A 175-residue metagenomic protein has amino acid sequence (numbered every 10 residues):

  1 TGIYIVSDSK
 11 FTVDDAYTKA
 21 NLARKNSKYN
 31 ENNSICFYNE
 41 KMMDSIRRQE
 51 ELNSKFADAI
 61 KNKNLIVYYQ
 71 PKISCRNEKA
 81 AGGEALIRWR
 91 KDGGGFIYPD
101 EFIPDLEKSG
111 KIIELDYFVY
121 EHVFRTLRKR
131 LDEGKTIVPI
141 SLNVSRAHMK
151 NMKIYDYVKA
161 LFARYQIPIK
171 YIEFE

Functional and structural regions predicted by a protein language model:
T1-N30, C36-E51, K55, E101 (+3 more regions): Cyclic nucleotide signaling catalytic output domains
G2, Y68, E175: Conserved Rossmann-like nucleotide-binding pocket used by diverse enzymes that bind dinucleotide cofactors
I5, I35, C75-E84, K111-E175: Catalytic core of bacterial c-di-GMP phosphodiesterases, primarily the EAL and HD-GYP domains, capturing alpha-helical
V13, G95-F96, N151-M152: Alpha-helix N-cap/helix-start motif
N26-Y29, D58, K129, R164: Alpha-helical scaffold elements within enzyme catalytic domains, especially in hydrolases
Y29-N30, N62, E133: Charged, alpha-helical scaffolding/interaction elements associated with membrane systems
R48-D105, N143: Active-site core of bacterial EAL-family cyclic-dinucleotide phosphodiesterase domains
